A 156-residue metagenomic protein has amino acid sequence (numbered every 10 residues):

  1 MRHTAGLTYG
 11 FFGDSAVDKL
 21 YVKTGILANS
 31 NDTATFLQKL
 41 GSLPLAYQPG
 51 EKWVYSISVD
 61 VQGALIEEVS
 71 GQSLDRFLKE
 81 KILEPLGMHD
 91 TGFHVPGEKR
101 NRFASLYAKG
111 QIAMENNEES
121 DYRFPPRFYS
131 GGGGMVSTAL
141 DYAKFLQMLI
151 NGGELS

Functional and structural regions predicted by a protein language model:
M1-S156: Short, surface-exposed loop or secondary-structure junction motifs that flank catalytic or metal-binding residues
